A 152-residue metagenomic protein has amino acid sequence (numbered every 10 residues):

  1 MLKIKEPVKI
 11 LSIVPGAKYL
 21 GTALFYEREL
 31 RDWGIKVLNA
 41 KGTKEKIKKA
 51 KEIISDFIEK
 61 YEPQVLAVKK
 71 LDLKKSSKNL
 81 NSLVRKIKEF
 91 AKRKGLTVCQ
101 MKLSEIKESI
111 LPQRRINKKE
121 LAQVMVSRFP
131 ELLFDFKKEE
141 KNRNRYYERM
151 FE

Functional and structural regions predicted by a protein language model:
M1-E152: Phosphate- and other anionic-substrate recognition elements at nucleic-acid/protein interfaces
